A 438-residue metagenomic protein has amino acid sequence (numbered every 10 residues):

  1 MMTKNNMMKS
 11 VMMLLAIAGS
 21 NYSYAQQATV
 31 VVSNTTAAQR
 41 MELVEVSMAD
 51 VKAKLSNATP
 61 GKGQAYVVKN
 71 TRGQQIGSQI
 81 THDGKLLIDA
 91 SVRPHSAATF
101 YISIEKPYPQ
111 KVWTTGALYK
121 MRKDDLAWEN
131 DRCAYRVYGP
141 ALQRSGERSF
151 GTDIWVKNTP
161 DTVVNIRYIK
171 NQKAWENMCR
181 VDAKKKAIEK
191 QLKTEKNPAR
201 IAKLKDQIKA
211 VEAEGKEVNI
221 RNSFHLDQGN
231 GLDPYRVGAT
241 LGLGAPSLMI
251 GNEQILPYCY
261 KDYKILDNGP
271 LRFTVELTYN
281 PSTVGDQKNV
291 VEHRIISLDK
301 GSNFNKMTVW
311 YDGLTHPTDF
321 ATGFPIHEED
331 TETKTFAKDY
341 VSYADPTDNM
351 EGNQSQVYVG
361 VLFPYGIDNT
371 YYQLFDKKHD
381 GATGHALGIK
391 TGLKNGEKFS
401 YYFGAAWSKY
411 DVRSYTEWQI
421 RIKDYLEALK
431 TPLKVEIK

Functional and structural regions predicted by a protein language model:
M1-V31: Bacterial Sec-dependent N-terminal signal peptides
Q26-G116, K123, R148-K170, N177-R180: Alpha-mannosidase-like glycoside hydrolase catalytic domains involved in N-glycan trimming, generalizing to other
Q27, V31, G313-Q373: Polysaccharide-binding surfaces and accessory modules of carbohydrate-active proteins
T59-K85, T283-Q287, E328-D345, I367-K377: Solvent-exposed beta-strand/loop surfaces of large extracellular or lumenal domains
K85, V92, F363-K438: Beta-strand-rich recognition/accessory modules
A97-P107, V275-Y279, V361, E397-K409: Short, hydrophobic/aromatic-enriched beta-strand segments in well-ordered soluble domains
K106-N252: Solvent-exposed N-terminal domain segments of exported/luminal and surface proteins
I265-D267, F273-F320: Acidic, contiguous internal or C-terminal segments within carbohydrate-active enzymes that form a structured patch used
